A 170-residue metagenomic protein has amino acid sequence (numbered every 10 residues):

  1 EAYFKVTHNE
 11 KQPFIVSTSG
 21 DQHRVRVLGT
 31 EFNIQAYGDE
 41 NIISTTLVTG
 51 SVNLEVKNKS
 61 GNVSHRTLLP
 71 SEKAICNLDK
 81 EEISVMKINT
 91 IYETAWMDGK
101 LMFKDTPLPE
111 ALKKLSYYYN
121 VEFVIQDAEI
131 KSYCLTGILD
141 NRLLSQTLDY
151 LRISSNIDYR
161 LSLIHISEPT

Functional and structural regions predicted by a protein language model:
E1-S167: A residue-level detector for the "anchor" residue at the start of short, highly conserved motifs
